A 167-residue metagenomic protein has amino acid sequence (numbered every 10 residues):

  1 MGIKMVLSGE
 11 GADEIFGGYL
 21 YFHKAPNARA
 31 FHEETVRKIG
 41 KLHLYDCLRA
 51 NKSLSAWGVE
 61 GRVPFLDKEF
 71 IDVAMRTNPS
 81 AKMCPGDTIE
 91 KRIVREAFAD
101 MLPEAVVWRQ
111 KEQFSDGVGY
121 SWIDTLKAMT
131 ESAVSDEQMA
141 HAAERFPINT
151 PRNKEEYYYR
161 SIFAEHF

Functional and structural regions predicted by a protein language model:
M1-S8, E14, P26, F31-F167: Adenosyl-5′-phosphate
F16-Y19: Short glycine-/acidic-enriched loop or helix-start segments at secondary-structure transitions that form or flank
